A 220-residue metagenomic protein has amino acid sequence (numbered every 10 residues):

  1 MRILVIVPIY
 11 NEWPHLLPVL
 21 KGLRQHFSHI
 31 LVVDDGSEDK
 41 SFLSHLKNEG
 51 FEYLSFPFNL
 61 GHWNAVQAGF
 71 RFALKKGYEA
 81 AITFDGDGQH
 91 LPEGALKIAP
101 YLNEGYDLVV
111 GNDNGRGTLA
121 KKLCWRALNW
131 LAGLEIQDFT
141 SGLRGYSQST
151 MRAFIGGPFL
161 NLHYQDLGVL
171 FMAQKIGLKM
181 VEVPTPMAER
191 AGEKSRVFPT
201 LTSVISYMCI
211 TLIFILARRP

Functional and structural regions predicted by a protein language model:
R2-L4, G168: Cell-envelope/extracellular polymer assembly enzymes that use nucleotide-activated donors
I9-Q25: Short, well-formed alpha-helical segments that are part of the catalytic scaffolds of diverse glycosyltransferases
L20, S28-S37, L54-F56, F84: Short beta-strand/loop segment that forms part of the nucleotide-sugar
D34-L43, G88-Q89: A conserved acidic beta->alpha catalytic loop
L43-K76: Conserved donor nucleotide-binding strand/loop of the catalytic core
A65-V66, R116-P220: Conserved catalytic loops of nucleotide-sugar-dependent glycosyltransferases that act on lipid-linked
Y78-Q89: Short beta-strand-to-loop acidic/aromatic patch adjacent to the donor-nucleotide binding site
E93-N112: Conserved donor-nucleotide/metal-binding helix-loop-beta segment in metal-dependent transferases, i.e., the alpha-helix
